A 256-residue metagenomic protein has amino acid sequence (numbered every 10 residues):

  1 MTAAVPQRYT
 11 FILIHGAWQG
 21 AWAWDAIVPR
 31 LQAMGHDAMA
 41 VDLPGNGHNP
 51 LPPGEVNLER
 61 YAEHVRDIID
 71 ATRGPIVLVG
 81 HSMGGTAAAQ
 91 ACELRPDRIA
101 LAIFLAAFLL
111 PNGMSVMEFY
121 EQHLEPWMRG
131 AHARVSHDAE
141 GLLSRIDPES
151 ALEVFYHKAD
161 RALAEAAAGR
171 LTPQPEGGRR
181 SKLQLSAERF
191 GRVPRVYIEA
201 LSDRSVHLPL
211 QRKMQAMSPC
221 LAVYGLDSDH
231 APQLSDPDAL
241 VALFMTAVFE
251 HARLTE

Functional and structural regions predicted by a protein language model:
Q7-P50, R73-I76: Conserved HGGG/HGGXW glycine-rich cap/lid loop of the alpha/beta-hydrolase fold
A26, Q90-L94: Active-site signature of alpha/beta-hydrolase-fold catalytic machinery across serine- and Asp/Cys-nucleophile hydrolases
D37, L43-V77, E93-L94, M117-Q122: Active-site loop/oxyanion-hole signature of alpha/beta-hydrolase fold enzymes
G80-G84, A88: Gly/Ala-rich beta-loop-alpha elbow adjacent to hydrolase catalytic centers
E93, R98-A139, S144, G178-R179 (+1 more regions): Flexible "cap/lid" loop of the alpha/beta hydrolase fold
E140-E188: Conserved alpha/beta-hydrolase catalytic His-Asp/Glu region
G169-D238, A242: Conserved serine/cysteine hydrolase catalytic core
